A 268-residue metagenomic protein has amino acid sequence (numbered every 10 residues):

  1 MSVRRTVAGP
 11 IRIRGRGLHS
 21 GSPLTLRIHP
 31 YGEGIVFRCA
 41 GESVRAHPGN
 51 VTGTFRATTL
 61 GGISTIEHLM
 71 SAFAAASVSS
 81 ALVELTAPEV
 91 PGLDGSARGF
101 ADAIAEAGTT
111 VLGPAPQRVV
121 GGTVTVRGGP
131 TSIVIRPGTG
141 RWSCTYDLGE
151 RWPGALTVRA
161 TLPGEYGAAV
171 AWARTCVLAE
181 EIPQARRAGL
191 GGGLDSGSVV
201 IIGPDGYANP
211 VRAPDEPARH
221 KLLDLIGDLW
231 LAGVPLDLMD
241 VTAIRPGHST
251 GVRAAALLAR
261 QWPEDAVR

Functional and structural regions predicted by a protein language model:
M1-R268: Short acidic-hydrophobic catalytic motif
